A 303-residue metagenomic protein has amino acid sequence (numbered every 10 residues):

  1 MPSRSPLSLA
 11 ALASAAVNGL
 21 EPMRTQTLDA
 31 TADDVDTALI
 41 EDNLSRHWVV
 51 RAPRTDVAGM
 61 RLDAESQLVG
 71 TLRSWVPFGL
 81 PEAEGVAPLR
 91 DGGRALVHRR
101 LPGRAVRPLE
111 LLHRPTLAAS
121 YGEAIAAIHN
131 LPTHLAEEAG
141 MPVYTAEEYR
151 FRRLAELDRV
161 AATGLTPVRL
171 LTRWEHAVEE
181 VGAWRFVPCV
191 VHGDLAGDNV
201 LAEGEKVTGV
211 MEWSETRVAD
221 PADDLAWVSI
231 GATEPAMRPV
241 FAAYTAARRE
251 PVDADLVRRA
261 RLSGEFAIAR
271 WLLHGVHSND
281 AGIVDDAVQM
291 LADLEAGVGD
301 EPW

Functional and structural regions predicted by a protein language model:
M1-S3, R24, V69, V298-W303: Phosphate/pyrophosphate-binding loops and the adjoining catalytic core of nucleotide-dependent enzymes
R4-E21, L131-G193: An alpha-helical support segment within catalytic cores of ATP-dependent transferases
Q26-P142: ATP-binding pocket architecture of kinase catalytic cores
D34-E41, V49-V50, H176-L225: Active-site acidic catalytic loop and adjacent metal/ATP-binding pocket of ATP-dependent phosphoryl transfer enzymes
L89, H98-L111, N130, L154-V160 (+1 more regions): A glycine-centered beta->alpha junction motif in the catalytic cores of kinase/phosphotransferase enzymes
A136-A139, G275-Q289: Hydrophobic/aromatic-rich alpha-helical bundle segments in the mid-to-C-terminal region
A222-V252, G264-D280, L291-A292: Active-site activation/catalytic loop segments of kinase-like enzymes and analogous catalytic loops in related
D286-W303: Proline- and threonine-rich low-complexity intrinsically disordered cytosolic regions
